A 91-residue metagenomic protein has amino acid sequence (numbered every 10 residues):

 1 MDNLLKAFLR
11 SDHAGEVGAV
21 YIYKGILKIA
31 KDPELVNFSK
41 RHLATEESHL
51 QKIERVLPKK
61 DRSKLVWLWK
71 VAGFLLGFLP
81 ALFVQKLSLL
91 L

Functional and structural regions predicted by a protein language model:
M1-L91: Non-heme di-metal
